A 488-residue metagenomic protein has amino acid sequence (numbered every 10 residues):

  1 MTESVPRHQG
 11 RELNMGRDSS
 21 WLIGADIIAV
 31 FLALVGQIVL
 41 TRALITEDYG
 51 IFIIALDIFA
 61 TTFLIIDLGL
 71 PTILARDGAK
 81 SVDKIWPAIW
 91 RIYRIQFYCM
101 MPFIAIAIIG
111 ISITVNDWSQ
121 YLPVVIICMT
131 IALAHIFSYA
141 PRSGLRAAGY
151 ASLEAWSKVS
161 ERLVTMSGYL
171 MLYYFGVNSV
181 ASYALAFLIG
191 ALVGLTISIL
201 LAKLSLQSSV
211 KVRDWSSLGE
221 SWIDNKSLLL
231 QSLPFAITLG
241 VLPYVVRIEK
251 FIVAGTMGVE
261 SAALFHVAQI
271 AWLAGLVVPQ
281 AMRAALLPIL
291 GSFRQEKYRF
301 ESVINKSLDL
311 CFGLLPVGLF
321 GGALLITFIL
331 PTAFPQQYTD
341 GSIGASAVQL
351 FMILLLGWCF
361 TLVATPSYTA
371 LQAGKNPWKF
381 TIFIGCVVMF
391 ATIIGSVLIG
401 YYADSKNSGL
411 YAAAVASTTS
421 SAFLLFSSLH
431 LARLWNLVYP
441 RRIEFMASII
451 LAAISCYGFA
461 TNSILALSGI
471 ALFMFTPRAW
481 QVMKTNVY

Functional and structural regions predicted by a protein language model:
M1-L32, W86, W90, Q120 (+9 more regions): N-terminal membrane topogenesis motif
T2, R94-L239, R247, L467: Hydrophobic transmembrane helix module of multi-pass membrane transport proteins
T2-S4, I66, W90-W118, S167 (+4 more regions): Alpha-helical transmembrane segments of multi-pass membrane transport and lipid-handling proteins
E3, L13-P71, I108, I127 (+5 more regions): Signature of the first transmembrane helix
R17-A33, E161, T165, A186-L206 (+3 more regions): Transmembrane helical elements of multi-pass membrane transporters/channels
R42-G50, S119-L122, A148-W156, L163-T196 (+4 more regions): Membrane-interface helix-loop junctions in multi-pass transport and translocation proteins
I66-V82, A268, W272-L308, S367-A373: Helix-loop junctions and terminal segments of transmembrane helices in multi-pass membrane transport/translocation
D77, A134-S157, L350-C386, H430-Y439: Membrane-interface junctions at transmembrane-helix termini in multi-pass inner-membrane proteins
